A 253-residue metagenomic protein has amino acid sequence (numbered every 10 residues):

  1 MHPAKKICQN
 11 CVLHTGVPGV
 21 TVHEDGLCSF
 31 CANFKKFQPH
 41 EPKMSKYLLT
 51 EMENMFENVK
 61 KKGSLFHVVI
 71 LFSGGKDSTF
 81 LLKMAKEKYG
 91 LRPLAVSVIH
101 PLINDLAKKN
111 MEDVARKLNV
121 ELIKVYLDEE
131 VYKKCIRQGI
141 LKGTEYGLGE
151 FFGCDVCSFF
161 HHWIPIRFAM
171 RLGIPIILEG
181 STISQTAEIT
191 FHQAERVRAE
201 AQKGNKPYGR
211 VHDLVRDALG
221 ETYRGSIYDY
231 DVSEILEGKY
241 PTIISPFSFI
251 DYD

Functional and structural regions predicted by a protein language model:
M1-V68, M84, K88-D253: Nucleotide-activated chemistry modules centered on ATP-dependent adenylation/adenylyltransferase
V68-D77: Short, glycine-rich nucleotide/cofactor-binding loops
F80-L81: Hydrophobic positions on the alpha1 helix immediately C-terminal to the Walker A/P-loop
